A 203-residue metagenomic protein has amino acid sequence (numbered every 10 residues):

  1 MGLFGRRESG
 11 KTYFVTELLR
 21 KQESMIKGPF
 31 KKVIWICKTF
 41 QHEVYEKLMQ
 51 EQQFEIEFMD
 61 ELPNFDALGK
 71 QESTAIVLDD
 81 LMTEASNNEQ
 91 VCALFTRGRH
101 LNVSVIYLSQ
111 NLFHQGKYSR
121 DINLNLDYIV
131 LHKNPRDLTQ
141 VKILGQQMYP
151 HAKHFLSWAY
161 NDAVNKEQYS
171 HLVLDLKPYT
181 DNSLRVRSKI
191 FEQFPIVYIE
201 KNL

Functional and structural regions predicted by a protein language model:
M1, E167-L203: Conserved P-loop NTPase motor module
M1-S24, G28, K32-Y45, E51-H154: Conserved P-loop NTPase motor cores
Q140-T180: P-loop/Walker A phosphate-binding loop and immediately adjacent motor/lid segment at beta-alpha junctions
